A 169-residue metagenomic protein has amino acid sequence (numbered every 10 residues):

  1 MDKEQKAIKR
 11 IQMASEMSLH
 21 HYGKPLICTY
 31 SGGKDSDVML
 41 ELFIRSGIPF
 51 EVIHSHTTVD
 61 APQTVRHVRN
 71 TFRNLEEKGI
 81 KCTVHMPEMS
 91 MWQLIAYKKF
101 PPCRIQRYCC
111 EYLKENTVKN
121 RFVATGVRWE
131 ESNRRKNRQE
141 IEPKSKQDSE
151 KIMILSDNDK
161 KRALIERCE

Functional and structural regions predicted by a protein language model:
M1-C168: ATP-dependent adenylation/nucleotidyltransferase module used to activate substrates
